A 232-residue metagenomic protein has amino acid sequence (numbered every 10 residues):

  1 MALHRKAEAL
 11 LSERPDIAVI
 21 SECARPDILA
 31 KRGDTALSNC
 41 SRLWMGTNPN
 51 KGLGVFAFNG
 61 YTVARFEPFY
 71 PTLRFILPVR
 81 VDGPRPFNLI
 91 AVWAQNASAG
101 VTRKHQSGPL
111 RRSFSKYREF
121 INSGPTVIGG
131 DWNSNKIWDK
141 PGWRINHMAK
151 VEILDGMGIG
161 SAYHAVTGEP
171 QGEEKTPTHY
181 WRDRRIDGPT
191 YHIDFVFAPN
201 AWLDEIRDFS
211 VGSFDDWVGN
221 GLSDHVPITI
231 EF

Functional and structural regions predicted by a protein language model:
M1, C23, A94, W132 (+1 more regions): Active-site metal-binding loops of divalent metal-dependent hydrolases
M1-L11: Short, acidic/polar
I17, G108-P199: Metal-dependent phosphoesterases centered on the DNase I-like endonuclease/exonuclease/phosphatase
I17, S21-A97: Structured beta-strand-rich core segments of catalytic domains in phosphoester-bond hydrolases
P26-L29, G52, A97-G100, N135-D139 (+2 more regions): Short catalytic/ligand-binding loop motif for oxyanion handling, primarily in non-cytosolic enzymes, centered on
N48-A64, D82, E173-E174, Y180-E205 (+1 more regions): Conserved beta strand-loop-helix elements of the APE1-like EEP
R65-E67, W93-R111, K136-P141: Surface-exposed cleft-lining segments at the edges of enzyme active sites
W217-F232: Surface polyanion/phosphate-binding segment centered on an Asp-His-Pro turn
